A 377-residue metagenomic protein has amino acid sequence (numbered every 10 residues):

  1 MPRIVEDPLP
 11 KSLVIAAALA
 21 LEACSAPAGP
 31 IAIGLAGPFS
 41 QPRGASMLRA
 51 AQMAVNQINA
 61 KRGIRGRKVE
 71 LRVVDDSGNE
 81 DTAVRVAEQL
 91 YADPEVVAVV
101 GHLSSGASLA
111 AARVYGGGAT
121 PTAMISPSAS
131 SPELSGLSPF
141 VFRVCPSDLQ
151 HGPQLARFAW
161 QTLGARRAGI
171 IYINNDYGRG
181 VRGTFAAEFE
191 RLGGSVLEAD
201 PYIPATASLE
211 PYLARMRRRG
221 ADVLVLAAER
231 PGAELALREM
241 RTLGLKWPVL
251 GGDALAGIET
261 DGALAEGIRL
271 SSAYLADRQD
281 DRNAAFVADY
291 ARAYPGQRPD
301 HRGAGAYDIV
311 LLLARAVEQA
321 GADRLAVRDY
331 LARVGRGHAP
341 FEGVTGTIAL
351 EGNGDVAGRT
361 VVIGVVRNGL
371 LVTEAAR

Functional and structural regions predicted by a protein language model:
P2-A17, C24-R377: Extracytosolic ligand-binding ectodomains
